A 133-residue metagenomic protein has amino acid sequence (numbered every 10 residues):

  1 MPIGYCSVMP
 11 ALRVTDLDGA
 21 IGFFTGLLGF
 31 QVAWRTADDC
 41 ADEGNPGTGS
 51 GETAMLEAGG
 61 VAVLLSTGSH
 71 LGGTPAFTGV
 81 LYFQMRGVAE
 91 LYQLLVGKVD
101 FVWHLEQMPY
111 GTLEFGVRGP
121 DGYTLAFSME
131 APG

Functional and structural regions predicted by a protein language model:
M1-I21, G79-L81, S128-G133: N-terminal beta-strand motif that seeds the catalytic metal site of vicinal oxygen chelate
M1-I3, Y92-G133: Vicinal oxygen chelate
P2, A11-A62: Core segments of cupin and vicinal oxygen chelate
F23, A89-L94: Short amphipathic alpha-helices within nucleic acid-binding modules
S50, F77, G111: Exposed loop/turn and edge beta-strand positions of beta-sandwich/beta-sheet ligand-binding modules
T53-M55, A62, Y82, V102 (+1 more regions): Short hydrophobic/aromatic beta-strand element in the GNAT-like acyltransferase core that lines or flanks the acyl-donor
V63-S66, L125-A126: Conserved beta-strand in the GNAT
